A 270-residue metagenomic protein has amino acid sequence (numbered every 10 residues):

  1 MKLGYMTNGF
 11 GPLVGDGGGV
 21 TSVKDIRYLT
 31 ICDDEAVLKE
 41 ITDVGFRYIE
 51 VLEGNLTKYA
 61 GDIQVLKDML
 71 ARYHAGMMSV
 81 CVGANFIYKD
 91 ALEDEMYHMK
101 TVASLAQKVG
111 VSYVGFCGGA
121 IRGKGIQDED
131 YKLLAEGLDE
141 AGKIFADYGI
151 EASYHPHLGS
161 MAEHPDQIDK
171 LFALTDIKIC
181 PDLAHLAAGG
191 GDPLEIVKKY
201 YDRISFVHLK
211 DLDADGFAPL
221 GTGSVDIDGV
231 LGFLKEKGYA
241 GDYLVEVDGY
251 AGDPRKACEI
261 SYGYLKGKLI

Functional and structural regions predicted by a protein language model:
M1-Q107, D139, A146, I150 (+2 more regions): N-terminal pre-domain/capping segments
L3-T7, I49-V51, M77-V82, V114-F116 (+4 more regions): Hydrophobic faces of well-ordered beta-strands that scaffold small-molecule active sites in alpha/beta enzyme cores
M6-F10, L52-G54, V82-I87, G119-I121 (+4 more regions): Active-site beta-loop-alpha junctions enriched in small/polar residues
P12-L13, G17-I31, G125, P165 (+3 more regions): Gly/Pro-rich active-site loop or hairpin
V44, K108-V109, D202, K237: Structural motif
G45, F172-I179, K199-S205: Glycine-enriched alpha-helix->loop->beta-strand junction motifs that scaffold or abut catalytic
K67-M69, E95-Y97, K132-L133, K170-A173 (+3 more regions): Short, hinge-like loop/turn segments at secondary-structure boundaries
R72-M77, I87-I179, A188, R255-A257: Active-site acidic/histidine proton-transfer and metal-coordination neighborhood in alpha/beta enzyme cores
